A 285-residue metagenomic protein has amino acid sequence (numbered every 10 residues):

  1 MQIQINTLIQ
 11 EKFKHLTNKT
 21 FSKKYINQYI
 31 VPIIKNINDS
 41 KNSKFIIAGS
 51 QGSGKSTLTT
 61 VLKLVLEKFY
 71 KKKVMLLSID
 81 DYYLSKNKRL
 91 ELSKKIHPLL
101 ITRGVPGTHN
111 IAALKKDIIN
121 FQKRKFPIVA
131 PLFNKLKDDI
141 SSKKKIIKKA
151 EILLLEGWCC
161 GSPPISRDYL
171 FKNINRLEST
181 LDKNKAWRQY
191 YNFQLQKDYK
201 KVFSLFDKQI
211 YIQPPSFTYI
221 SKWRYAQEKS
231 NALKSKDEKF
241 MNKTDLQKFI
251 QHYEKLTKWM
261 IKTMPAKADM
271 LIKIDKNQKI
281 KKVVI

Functional and structural regions predicted by a protein language model:
M1-I46, S50: Extreme N-terminal, non-catalytic leader segments that precede Walker-type/kinase nucleotide-binding cores
Q2-I9, F13, T17, N27 (+1 more regions): Conserved NTP phosphate-binding and transfer environment spanning the P-loop NTPase/kinase superfamily
K55: Conserved lysine of the Walker
L58, L62: Hydrophobic positions on the alpha1 helix immediately C-terminal to the Walker A/P-loop
L64-M75: Post-Walker A helix-loop "phosphate-sensing" segment adjacent to the P-loop in P-loop NTPases
M75-S78, Y82-K137: Conserved nucleotide-sensing/catalytic segment adjacent to the nucleotide-binding pocket in NTP-handling enzymes
P127-I128, K149-L153, K208: Loop/turn-to-beta-strand initiation segments
L132-D139, Q189-L195: Short gly/ser/thr-rich secondary-structure transition/capping motifs
